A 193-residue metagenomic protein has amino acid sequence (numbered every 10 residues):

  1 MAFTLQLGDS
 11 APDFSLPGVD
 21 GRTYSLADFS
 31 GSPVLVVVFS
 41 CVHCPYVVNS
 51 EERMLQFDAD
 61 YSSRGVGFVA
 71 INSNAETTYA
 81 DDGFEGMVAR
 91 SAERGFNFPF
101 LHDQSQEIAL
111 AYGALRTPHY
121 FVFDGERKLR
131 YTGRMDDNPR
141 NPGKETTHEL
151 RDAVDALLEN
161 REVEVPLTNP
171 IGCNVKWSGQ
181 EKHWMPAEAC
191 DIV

Functional and structural regions predicted by a protein language model:
M1-L167, E181-H183, A189-V193: Chalcogenol-based redox active-site neighborhoods
N169-E181: A short, charged, Gly/Pro-tolerant segment at domain boundaries
